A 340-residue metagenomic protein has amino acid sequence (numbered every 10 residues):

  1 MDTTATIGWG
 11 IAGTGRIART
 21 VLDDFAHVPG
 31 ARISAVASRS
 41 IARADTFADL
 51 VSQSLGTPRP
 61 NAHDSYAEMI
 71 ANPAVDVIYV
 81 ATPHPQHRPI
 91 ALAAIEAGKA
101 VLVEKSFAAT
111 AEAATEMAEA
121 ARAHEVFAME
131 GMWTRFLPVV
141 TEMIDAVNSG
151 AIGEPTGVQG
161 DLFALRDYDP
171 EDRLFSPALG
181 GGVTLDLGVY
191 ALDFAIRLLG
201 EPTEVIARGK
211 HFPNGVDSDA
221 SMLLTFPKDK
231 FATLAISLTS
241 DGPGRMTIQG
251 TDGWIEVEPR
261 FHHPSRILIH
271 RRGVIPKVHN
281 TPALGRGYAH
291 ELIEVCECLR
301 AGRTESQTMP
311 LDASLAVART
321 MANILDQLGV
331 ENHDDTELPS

Functional and structural regions predicted by a protein language model:
M1-L55: N-terminal Rossmann-like dinucleotide-binding module
M1-T3, A31, V77-Y79, P227 (+1 more regions): C-terminal helix-rich "cap/oligomerization" subdomain common to oxidoreductases
M1-T3, D193-P264, P282, E294-A301 (+1 more regions): Contiguous beta-strand/loop segments that form the cofactor/metal-binding neighborhood of enzyme cores
I11, V103, A128-E130, V257: Hydrophobic residues in well-ordered beta-strands that form the structural core
P58-A120: Beta-loop-alpha module in the N-terminal Rossmann-like domain of NAD(P)-dependent dehydrogenases, especially those
E116-T134, E154-G160: Rossmann-fold dehydrogenase core element
T134-I206: Predominantly a Rossmann-like dinucleotide-binding segment in NAD(P)-dependent oxidoreductases
T281-I293, M309: Active-site loop of classical SDR/Rossmann-like NAD(P)-dependent oxidoreductases, centered on the catalytic Tyr-X3-Lys
